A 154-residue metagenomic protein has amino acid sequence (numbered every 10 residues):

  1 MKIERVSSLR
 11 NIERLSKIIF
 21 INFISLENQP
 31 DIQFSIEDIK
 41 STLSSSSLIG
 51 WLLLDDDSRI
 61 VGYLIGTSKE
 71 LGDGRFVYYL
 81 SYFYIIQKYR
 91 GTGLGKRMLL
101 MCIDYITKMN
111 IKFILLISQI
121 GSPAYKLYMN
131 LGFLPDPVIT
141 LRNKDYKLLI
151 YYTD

Functional and structural regions predicted by a protein language model:
R5-S81, I86, L99-L100: Acetyl-CoA-dependent GNAT
L48, K144-I150: Short hydrophobic/aromatic beta-strand or adjacent loop that forms the aromatic wall/cage of a ligand/substrate-binding
L54-D56, Y151-D154: Active-site beta-strand termini and strand-to-loop segments that position acidic
I85, G91-D104, N130: Conserved acetyl-CoA-binding loop-helix of GNAT-fold acetyltransferases
T92, M109-K112: Short coil/turn segments at alpha/beta junctions that flank glycine-rich nucleotide-binding fingerprints
L115-Y125, L141-Y146: Conserved beta-strand-loop-alpha-helix junction that forms the acyl-donor binding cleft
M129-V138: Conserved acetyl-CoA-binding loop of GNAT-fold acetyltransferases
